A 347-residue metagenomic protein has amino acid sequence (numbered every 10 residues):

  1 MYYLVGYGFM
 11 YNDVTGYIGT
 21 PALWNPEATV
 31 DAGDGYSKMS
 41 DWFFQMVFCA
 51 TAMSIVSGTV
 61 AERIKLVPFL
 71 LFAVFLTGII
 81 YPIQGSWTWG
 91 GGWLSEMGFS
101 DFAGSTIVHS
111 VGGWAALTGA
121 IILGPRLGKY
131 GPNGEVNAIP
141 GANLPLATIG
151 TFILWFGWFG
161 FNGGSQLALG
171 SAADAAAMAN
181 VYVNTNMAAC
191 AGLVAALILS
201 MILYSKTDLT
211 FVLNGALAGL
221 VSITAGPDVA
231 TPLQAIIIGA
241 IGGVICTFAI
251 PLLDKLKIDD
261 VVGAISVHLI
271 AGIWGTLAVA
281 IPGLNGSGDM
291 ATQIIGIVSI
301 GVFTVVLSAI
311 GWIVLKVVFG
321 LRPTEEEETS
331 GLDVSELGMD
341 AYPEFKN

Functional and structural regions predicted by a protein language model:
M1-N347: Hydrophobic alpha-helical transmembrane bundles of multi-pass membrane proteins
